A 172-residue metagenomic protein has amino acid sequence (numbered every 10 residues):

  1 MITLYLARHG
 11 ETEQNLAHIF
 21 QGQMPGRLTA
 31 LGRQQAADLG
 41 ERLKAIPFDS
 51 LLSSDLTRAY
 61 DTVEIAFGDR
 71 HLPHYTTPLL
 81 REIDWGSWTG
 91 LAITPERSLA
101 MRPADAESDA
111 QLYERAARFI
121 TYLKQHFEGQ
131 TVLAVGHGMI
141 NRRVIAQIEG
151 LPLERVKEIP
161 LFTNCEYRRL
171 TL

Functional and structural regions predicted by a protein language model:
I2, A7, E11-R70, A104-E107: Active-site-proximal alpha-helix that buttresses catalytic centers in soluble enzyme cores
L4, Q130-M139: Generic beta-sheet signal
Y5, Y75-T77, T171: General small-molecule cofactor/ligand-binding pocket signal
T12, I140-N141: Short active-site segment of divalent metal-dependent hydrolases/proteases that encodes the spacing between
K44-P47, L123-Q130: Glycine-rich phosphate-binding loop signature in dinucleotide/nucleotide-binding domains
S53-S54, E114, V135-G136: Short beta-strand scaffold positions
A66-R118: Phosphate-handling substructures
L151-L172: Domain-level recognition of soluble alpha/beta enzyme cores, biased toward histidine phosphatases/phosphomutases
